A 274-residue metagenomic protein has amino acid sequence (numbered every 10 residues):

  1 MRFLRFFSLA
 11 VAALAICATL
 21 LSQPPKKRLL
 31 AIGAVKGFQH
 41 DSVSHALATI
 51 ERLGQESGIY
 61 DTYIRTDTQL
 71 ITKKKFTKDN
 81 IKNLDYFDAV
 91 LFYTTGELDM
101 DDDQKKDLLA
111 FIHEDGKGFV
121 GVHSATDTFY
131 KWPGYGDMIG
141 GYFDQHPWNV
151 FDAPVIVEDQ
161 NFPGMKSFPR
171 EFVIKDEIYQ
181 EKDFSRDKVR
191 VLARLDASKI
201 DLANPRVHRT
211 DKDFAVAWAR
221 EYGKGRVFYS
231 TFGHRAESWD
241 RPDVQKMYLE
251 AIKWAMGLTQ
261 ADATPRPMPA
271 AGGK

Functional and structural regions predicted by a protein language model:
M1-F6: Positively charged n-region of N-terminal signal peptides that target proteins for export
F7-T19: Bacterial N-terminal signal peptides
P24-K27, D41-S44, A48-S57, T66 (+2 more regions): Extracellular ligand-binding/catalytic regions of CAZymes and related secreted enzymes and adhesion modules
L29-I32, N83-F129, K224, S230: Short alpha-beta junction capping motif
V35-F38, T68-I71, L91, T95-D99 (+5 more regions): Solvent-exposed loop/turn segments at secondary-structure junctions within structured extracellular/periplasmic domains
L47-E51, F87, K105-L109, W132 (+2 more regions): Extracytoplasmic/secreted envelope proteins and their assembly/folding machinery, especially bacterial periplasmic
D61, G141, N149-G223: Catalytic beta-strand/loop cores that center a nucleophilic Ser/Cys/Thr and support acyl-enzyme chemistry
R65-N83: Glycine-rich, highly charged phosphate/nucleotide-binding loops
